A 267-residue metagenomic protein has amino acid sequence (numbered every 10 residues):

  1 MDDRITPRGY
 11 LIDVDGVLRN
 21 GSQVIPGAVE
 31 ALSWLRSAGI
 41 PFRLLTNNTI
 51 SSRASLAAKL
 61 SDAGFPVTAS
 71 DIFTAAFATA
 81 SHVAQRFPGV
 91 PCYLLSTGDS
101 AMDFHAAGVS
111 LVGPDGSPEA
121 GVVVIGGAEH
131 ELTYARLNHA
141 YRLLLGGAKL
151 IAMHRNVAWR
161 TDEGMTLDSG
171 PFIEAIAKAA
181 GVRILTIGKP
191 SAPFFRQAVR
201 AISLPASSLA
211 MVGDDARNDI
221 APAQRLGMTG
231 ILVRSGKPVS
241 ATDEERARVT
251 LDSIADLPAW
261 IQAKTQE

Functional and structural regions predicted by a protein language model:
D2-I40, T49-F73, A80-E267: Asp-based, Mg2+/Mn2+-dependent phosphohydrolase catalytic module
